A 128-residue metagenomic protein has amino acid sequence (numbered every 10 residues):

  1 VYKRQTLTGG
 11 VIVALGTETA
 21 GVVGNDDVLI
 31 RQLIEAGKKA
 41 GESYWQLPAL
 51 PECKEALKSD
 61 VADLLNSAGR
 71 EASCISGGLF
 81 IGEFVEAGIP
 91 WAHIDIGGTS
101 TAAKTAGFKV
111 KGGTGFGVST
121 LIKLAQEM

Functional and structural regions predicted by a protein language model:
K3-M128: A generic structural signal for tightly packed, nonpolar segments enriched in small/aliphatic residues
